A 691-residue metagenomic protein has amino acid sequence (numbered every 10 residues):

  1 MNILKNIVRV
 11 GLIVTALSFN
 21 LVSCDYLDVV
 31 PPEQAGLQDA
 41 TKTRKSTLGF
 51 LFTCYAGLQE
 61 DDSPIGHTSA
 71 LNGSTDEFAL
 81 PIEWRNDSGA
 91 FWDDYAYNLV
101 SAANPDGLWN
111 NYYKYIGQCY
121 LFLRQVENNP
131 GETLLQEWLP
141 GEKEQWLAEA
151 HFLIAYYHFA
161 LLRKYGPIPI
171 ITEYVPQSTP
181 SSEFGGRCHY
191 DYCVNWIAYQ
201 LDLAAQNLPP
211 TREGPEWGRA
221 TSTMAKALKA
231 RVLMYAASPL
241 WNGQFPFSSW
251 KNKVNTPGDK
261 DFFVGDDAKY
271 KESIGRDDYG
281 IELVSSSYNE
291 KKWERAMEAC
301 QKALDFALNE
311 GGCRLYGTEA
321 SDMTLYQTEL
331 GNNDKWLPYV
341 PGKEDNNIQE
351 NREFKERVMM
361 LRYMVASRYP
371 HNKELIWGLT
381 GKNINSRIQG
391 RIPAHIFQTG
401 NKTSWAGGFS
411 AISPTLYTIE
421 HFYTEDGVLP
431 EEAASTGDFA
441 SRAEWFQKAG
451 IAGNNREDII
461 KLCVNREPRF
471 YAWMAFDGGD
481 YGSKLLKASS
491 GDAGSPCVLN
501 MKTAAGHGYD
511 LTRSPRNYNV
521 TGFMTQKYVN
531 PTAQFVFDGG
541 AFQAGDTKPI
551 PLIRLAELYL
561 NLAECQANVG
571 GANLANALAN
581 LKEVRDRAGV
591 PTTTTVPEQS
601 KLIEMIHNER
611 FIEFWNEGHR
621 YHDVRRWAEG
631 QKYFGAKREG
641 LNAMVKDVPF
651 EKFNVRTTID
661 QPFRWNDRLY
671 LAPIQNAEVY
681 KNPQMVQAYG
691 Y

Functional and structural regions predicted by a protein language model:
M1-E33: Bacterial Sec-dependent N-terminal signal peptides
C24, Y112-Y115, W196, T256-K291 (+9 more regions): Long, intrinsically disordered, low-complexity segments
C24-L71, I460-V464, M474, Q675-Y691: Membrane-proximal, proline-rich intrinsically disordered regions
T43-D61, G66, E83-Y165, P180-W217 (+6 more regions): Conserved, well-structured interaction surfaces
T133, P140, P167-R187, L240-R295: Short coil/linker segments at helix-helix boundaries
L147, I154, K229, A236 (+3 more regions): Structural register within alpha-helical repeat arrays
L162-R163, P167-P169, V232-Q244, N568-G571: Short coil/turn linking the two alpha-helices of tandem helical-hairpin repeats
